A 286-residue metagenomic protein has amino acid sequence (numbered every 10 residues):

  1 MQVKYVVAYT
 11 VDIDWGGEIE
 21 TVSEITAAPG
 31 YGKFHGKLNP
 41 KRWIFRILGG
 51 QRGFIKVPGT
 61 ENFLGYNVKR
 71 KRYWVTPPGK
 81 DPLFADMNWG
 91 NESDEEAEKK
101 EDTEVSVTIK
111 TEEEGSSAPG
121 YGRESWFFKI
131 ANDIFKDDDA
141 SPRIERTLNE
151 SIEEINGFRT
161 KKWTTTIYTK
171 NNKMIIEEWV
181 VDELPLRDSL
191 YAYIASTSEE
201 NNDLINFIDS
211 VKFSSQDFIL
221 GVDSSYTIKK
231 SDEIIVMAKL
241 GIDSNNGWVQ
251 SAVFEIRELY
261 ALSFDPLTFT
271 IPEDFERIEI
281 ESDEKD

Functional and structural regions predicted by a protein language model:
M1-D286: Extended soluble regions of mature proteins
